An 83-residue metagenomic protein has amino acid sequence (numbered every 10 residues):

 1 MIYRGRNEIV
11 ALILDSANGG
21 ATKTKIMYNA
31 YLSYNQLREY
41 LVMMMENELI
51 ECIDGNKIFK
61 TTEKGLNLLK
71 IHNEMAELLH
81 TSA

Functional and structural regions predicted by a protein language model:
M1-A11: Short alpha-helical segments that sit at the start of domains
N7, D54-F59: Short, Lys/Arg-rich nucleic-acid/phosphate-binding segment
I13-A17: Short helix-to-turn junction characteristic of helix-turn-helix DNA-binding domains, especially the helix
G20-A30: Short acidic, hydrophobic short linear motifs in intrinsically disordered regions
Y31-E46: Short amphipathic alpha-helical interaction segments
M45-D54: A short, conserved structural fragment
K57-H72: Basic, amphipathic "hinge/linker" alpha-helix immediately C-terminal to the N-terminal HTH DNA-binding motif
E74-A83: Amphipathic alpha-helical dimerization/coiled-coil segments that flank or bridge DNA-binding/regulatory modules
